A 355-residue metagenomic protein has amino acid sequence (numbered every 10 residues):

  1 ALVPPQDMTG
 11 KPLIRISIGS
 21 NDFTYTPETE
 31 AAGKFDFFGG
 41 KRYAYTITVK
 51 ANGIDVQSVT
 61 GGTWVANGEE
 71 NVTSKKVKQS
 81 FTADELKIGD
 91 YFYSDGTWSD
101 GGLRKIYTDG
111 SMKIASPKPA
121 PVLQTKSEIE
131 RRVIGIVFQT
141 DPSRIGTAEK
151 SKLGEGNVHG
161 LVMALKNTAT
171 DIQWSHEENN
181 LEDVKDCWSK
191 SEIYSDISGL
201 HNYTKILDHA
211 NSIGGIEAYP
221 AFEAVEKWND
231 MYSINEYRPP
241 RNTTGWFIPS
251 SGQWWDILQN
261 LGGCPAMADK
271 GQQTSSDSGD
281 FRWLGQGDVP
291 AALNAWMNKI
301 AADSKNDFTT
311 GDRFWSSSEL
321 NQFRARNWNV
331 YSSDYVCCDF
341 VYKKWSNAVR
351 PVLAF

Functional and structural regions predicted by a protein language model:
A1-D7, P240, F340-Y342: Exposed beta-sheet edge/beta-hairpin loop segments within beta-rich domains
A1-S80: Extracytoplasmic cysteine-anchoring/structural motifs
T29-G33, L207-S212, Y331-Y342: Active-site rim elements
V77-N242, K343-F355: Short, compositionally biased
V158, N242-W246, G252, G311: Loop/turn elements at helix/coil->beta-strand transitions in domains of secreted/extracellular proteins
A164-K166, T244-G245, S251-D256: Extracellular/lumenal glycan-associated surfaces
S251-F355: C-terminal, surface-exposed recognition/capping segments
